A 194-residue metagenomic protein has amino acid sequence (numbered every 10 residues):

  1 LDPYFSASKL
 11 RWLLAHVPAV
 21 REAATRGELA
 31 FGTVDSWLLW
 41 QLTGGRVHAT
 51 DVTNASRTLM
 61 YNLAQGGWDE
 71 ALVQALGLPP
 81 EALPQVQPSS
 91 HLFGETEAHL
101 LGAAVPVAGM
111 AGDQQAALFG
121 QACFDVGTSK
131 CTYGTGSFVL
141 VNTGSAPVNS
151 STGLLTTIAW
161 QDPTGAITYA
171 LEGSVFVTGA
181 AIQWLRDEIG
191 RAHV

Functional and structural regions predicted by a protein language model:
L1-L10: Active-site phosphate-binding/coordination module
L13, D51-V52: Acidic/polar active-site rim loop that often engages polyanionic ligands
L14-R26: Basic phosphate/pyrophosphate-binding loop/patch that engages nucleotide-derived ligands
L29-D35: NAD(P)-dependent dehydrogenases' Rossmann-like dinucleotide-binding region
T43-V47: Non-catalytic, conformational "gating/processing" segments within enzyme and secreted inhibitor domains
V52-A166, A170, F176-R191: ATP-dependent carbohydrate kinase catalytic cores
